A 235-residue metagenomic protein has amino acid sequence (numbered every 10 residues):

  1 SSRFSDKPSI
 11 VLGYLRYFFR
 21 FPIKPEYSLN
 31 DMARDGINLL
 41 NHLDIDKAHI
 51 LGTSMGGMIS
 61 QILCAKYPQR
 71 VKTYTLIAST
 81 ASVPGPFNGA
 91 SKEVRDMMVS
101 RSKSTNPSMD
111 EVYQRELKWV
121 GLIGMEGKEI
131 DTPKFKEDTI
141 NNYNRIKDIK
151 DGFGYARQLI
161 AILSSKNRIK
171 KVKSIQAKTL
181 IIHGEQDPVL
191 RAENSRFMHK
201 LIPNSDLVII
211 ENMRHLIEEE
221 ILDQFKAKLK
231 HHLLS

Functional and structural regions predicted by a protein language model:
S1-Y27: Glycine-rich "HGGG/HGxG" loop immediately N-terminal to the catalytic nucleophile of the alpha/beta-hydrolase
P25-A33, R168: Conserved donor sugar-nucleotide recognition element shared by glycan-biosynthetic enzymes
N30-A48: Conserved acidic catalytic loop of the alpha/beta-hydrolase fold
D46-G89: Conserved hydrolase catalytic core segment
K92-A177: Alpha/beta-hydrolase
I175, I181-H183, D187: Short beta-strand/loop motif that positions the catalytic acidic residue of the alpha/beta-hydrolase fold
P188-N194: Conserved alpha/beta-hydrolase "acid-adjacent" motif
S205-S235: Catalytic active-site module of serine/aspartate enzymes centered on a nucleophile-bearing elbow/loop
